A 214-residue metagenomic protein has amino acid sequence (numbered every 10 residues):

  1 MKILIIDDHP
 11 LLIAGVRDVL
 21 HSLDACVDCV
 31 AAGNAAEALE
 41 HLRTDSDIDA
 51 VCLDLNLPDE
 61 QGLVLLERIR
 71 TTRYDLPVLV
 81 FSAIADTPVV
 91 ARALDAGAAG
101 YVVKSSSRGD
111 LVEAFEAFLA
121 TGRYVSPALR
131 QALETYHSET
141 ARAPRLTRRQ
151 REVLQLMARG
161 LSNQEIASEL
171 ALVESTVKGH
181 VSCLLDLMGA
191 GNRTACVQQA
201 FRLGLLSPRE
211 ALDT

Functional and structural regions predicted by a protein language model:
G33-A50: Acidic, metal-coordinating helix/loop segments flanking the phosphotransfer/catalytic sites of two-component signaling
N34, Q61-V64: Acidic catalytic/metal-coordinating carboxylates
D54-L55, S82: Active-site residues of response regulator receiver
P58: The feature encodes the CheY-like receiver
L63-D75: Short amphipathic alpha-helix used as the core "switch/output" element in two-component signaling
V90-D95, G100-P144, R148, E152 (+1 more regions): Short, flexible helix-to-coil linker/hinge segments that flank and couple to helix-turn-helix
G160-A195: Recognition helix of helix-turn-helix DNA-binding domains
L185-T214: Basic, Lys/Arg-enriched C-terminal extension of HTH/homeodomain DNA-binding domains
